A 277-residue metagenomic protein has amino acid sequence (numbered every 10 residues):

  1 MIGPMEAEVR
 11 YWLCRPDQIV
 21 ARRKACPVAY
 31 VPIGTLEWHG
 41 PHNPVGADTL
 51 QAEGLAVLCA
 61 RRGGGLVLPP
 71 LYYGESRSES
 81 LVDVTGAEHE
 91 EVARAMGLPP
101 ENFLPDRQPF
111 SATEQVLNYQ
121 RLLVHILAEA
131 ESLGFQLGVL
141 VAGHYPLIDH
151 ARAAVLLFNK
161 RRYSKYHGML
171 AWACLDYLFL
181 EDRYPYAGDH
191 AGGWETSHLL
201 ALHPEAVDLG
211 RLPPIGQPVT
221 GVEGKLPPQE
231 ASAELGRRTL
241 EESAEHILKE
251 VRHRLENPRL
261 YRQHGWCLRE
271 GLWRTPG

Functional and structural regions predicted by a protein language model:
M1-V139, G143-G277: Extended, histidine- and acidic-residue-enriched regions that form the cofactor-binding/catalytic faces
